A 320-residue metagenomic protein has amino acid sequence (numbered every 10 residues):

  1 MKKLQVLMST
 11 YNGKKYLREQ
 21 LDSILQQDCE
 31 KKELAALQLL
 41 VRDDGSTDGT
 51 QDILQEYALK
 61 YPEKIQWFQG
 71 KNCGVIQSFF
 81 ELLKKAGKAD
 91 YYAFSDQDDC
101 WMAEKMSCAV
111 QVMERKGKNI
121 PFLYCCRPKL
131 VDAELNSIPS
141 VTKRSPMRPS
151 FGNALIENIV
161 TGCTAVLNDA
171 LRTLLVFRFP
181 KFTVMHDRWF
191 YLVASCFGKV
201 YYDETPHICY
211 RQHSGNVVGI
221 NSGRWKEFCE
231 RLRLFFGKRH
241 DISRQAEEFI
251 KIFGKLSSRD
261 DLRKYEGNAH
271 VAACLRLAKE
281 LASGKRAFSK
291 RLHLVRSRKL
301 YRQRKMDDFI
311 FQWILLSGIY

Functional and structural regions predicted by a protein language model:
M1-G223: Nucleotide-sugar donor-binding/catalytic module of glycosyltransferases that assemble extracellular/cell-envelope
T183, W189, R211-Y320: C-terminal subregions of glycosyltransferases and related glycan-biosynthesis enzymes
